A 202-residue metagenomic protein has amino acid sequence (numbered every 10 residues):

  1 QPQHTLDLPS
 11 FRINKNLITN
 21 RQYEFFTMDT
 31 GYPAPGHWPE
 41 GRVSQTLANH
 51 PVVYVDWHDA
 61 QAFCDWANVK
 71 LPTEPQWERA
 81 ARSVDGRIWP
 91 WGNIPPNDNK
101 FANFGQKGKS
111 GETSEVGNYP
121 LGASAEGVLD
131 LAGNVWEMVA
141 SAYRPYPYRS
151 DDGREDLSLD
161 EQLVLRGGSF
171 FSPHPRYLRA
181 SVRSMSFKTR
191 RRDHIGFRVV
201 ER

Functional and structural regions predicted by a protein language model:
Q1-H37, V55-H58, A80, A132-G133: A short glycine-rich, aromatic-capped structural motif
Q1-Q3, R183-K188: Short, P/G- and charge-enriched loop/turn segments at secondary-structure junctions
T5, N14, A125-G127, K188: Short, surface-exposed beta-strand/loop micro-motifs that present aromatic residues
F11, R87, F197: Small-molecule pocket liners
Q22-F25, C64, N68, R202: Low-complexity, Gly/Pro
P33-S181: Functional-site microenvironments in short loops/helix caps that host divalent-cation chemistry
D193-R202: Short, structured beta-strand segments at or near domain termini in extracellular proteins/domains
